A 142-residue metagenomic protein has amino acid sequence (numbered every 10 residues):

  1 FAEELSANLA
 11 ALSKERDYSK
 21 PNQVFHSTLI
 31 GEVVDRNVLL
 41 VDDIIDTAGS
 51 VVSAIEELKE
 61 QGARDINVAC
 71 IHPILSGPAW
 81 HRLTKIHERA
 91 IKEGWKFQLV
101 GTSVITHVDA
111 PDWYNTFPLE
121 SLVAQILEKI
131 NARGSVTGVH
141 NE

Functional and structural regions predicted by a protein language model:
F1-E142: PRPP-associated nucleotide enzymes
